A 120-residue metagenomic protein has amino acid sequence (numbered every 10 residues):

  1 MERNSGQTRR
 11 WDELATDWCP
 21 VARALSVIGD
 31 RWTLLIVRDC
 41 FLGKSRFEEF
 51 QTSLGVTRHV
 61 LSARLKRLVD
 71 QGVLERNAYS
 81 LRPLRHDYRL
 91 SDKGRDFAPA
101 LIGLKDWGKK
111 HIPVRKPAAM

Functional and structural regions predicted by a protein language model:
M1-I28: N-terminal leader segment of winged-helix/HTH proteins
S5-Q7, W11-A15, T33, V37 (+3 more regions): Short histidine
C19-V60, R89: N-terminal helix-turn-helix DNA-binding core of bacterial DNA-binding proteins
G29, S80-L104: Basic, amphipathic "hinge/linker" alpha-helix immediately C-terminal to the N-terminal HTH DNA-binding motif
F47, Q51-L84: Canonical helix-turn-helix DNA-binding module
D96-M120: Amphipathic alpha-helical dimerization/coiled-coil segments that flank or bridge DNA-binding/regulatory modules
